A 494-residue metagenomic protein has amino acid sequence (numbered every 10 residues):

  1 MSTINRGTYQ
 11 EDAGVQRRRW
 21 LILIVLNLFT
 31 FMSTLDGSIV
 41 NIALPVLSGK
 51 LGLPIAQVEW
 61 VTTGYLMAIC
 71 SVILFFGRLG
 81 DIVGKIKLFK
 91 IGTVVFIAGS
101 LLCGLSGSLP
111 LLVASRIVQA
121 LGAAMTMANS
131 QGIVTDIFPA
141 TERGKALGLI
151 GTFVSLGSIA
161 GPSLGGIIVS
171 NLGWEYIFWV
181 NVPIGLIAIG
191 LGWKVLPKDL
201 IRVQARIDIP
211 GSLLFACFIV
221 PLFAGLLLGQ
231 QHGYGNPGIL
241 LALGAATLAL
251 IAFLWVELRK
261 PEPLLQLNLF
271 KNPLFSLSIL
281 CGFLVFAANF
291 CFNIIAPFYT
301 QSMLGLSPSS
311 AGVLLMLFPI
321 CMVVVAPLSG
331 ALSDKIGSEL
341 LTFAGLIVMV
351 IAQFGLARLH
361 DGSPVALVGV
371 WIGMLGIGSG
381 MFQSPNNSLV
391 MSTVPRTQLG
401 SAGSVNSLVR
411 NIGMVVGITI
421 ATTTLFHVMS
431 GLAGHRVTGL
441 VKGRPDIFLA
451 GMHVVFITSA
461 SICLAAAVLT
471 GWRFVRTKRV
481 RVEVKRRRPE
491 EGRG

Functional and structural regions predicted by a protein language model:
M1-R18, G443, R473-G494: Intrinsic disorder in cytosolic terminal tails and internal cytosolic loops of multi-pass membrane transporters
S2-K194, V325-S329, S333-L340, A344-V350 (+3 more regions): Transmembrane-helix bundle of Major Facilitator Superfamily
T3-I4, A188, S430-V441: Peri-membrane helix termini and adjoining interfacial loops of integral membrane proteins
A13, I189-A216, L258-P273, D334 (+1 more regions): Flexible interhelical linker loops that connect adjacent transmembrane helices in multi-pass membrane transporters
W20-F31, L35, V40-I42, I55 (+7 more regions): 12-transmembrane solute porter fold
L109, G173, K198-Q204, G229-G235 (+1 more regions): Membrane-interface helix caps and helix-loop-helix hairpins in membrane proteins
I167, V180, I184-W193, A216-L227 (+2 more regions): Small-residue-rich transmembrane alpha-helical segments that form helix-helix packing/gating elements in polytopic
T438-V454, P489-G494: Disordered extramembrane loops and terminal tails of multipass alpha-helical membrane proteins
